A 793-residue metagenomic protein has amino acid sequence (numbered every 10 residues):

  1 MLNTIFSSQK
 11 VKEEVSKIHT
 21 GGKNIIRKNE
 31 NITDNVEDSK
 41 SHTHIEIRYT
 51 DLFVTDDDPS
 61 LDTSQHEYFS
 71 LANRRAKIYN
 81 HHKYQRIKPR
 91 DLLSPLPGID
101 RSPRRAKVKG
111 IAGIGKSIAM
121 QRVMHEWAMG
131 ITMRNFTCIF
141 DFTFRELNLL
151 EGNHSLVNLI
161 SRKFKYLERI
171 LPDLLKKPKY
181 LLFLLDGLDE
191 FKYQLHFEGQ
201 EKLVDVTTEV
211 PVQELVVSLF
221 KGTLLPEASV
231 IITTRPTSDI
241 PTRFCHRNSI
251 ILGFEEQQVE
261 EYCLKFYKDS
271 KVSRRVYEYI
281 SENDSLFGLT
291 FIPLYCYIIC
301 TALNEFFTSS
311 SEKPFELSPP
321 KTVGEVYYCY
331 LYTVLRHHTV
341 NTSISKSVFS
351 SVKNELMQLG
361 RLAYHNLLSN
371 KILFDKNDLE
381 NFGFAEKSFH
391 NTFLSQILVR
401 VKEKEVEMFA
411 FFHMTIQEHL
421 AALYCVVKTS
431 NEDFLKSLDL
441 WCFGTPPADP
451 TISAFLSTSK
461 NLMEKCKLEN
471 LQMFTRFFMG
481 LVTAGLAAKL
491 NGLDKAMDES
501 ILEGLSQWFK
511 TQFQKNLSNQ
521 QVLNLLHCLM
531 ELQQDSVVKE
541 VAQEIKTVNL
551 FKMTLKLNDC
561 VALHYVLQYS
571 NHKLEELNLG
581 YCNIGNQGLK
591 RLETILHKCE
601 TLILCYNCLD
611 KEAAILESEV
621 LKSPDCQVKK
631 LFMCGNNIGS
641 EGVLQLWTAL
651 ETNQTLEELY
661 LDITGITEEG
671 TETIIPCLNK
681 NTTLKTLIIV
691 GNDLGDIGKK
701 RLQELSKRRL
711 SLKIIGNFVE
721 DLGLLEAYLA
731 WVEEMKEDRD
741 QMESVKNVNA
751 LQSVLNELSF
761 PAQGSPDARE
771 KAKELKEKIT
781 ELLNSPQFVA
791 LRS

Functional and structural regions predicted by a protein language model:
M1-S793: Intracellular innate-immune signaling modules
